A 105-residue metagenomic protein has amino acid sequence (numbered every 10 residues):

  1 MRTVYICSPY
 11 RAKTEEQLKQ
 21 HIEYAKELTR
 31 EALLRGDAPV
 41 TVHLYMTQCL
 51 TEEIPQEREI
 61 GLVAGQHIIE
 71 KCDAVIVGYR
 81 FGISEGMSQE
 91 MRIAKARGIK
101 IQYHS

Functional and structural regions predicted by a protein language model:
M1-S105: Catalytic phosphate/metal-binding cores of nucleic-acid and nucleotide-processing enzymes, i.e., regions that mediate
